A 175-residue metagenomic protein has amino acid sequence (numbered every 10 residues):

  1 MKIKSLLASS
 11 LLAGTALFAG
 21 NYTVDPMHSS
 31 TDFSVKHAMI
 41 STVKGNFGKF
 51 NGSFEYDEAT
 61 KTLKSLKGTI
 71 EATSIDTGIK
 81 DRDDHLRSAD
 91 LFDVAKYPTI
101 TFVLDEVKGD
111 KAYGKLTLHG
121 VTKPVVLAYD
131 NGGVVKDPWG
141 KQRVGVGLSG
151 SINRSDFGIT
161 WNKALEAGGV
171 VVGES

Functional and structural regions predicted by a protein language model:
M1-F18: Gram-negative bacterial Sec-dependent N-terminal signal peptides
F18-S175: Low-complexity, acidic/polar, glycine-enriched regions of mature
